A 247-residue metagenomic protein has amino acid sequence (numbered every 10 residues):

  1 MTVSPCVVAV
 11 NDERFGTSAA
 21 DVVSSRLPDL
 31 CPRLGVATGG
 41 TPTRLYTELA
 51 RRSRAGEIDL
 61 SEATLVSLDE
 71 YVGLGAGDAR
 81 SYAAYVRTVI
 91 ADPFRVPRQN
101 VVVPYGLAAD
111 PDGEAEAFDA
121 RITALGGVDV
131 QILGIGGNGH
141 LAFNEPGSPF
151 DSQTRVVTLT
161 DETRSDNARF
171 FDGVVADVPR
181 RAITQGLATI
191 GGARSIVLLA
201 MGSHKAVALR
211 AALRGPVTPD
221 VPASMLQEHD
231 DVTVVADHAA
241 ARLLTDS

Functional and structural regions predicted by a protein language model:
M1-L34, A240: N-terminal glycine-/serine-/threonine-rich phosphate-binding loop
T2-V3, I58-I132: Ligand-binding beta-strand-loop-alpha-helix segment within the catalytic cores of soluble metabolic enzymes
S4, Q185-A188, G192-S247: ATP/nucleoside-binding phosphotransfer catalytic cores, i.e., glycine-rich phosphate-binding loops
P28-R54: Glycine-rich N-terminal segment of FAD-binding domains in flavoprotein oxidoreductases, spanning the beta-loop-helix
G35-G39, S67, P104-Y105, I132-I135 (+2 more regions): Short beta-strand segments
E48-D59, A84, P146-R155: A glycine- and small-aliphatic-rich helix-loop capping segment at beta-alpha/alpha-beta transitions that lines
G126-D151: Glycine-rich phosphate-binding loop
A142-L187: Class I SAM-dependent methyltransferase SAM-binding "motif I" and its flanking Rossmann-like core
